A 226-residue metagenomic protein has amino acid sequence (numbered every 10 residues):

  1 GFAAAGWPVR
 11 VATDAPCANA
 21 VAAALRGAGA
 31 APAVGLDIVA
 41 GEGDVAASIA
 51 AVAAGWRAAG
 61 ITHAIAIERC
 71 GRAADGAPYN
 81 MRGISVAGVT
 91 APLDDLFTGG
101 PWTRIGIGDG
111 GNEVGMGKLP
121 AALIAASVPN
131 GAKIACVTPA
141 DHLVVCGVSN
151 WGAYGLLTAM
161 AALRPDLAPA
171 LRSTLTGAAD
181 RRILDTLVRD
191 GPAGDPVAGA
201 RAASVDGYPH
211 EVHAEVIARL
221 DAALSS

Functional and structural regions predicted by a protein language model:
A3: Gly/Ala-rich phosphate-binding loop of Rossmann-like dinucleotide-binding domains, activating on the conserved
G6-P16: Short internal beta-strands
R10, D37, H63, T103-I107: Hydrophobic/aromatic beta-strand patches that form the interior of the parallel beta-sheet core in alpha/beta enzyme
D14-A15, V39-E42, I67-C70, I107-G110 (+1 more regions): Fold-independent oxyanion-binding glycine-rich loops and adjacent beta-strand/coil segments at enzyme active sites
C17-A22, V114-G115: Short, charged/polar "capping" segments at the starts of alpha-helices and the immediately preceding loops
V21-F97: An acidic, phosphate/nucleotide-engaging active-site surface
A91-L123: Catalytic cores of nucleophile-dependent amide-cleaving enzymes
G111-S226: C-terminal functional extensions of proteins
